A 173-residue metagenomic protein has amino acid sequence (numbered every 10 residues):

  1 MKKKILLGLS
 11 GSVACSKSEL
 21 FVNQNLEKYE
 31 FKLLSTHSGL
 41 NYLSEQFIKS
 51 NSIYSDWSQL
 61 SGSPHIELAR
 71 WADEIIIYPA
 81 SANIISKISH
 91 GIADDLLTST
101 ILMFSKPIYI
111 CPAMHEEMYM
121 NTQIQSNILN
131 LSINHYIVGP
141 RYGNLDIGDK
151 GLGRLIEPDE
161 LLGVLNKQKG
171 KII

Functional and structural regions predicted by a protein language model:
M1-I110, H115-I173: A cross-family phosphate/adenosyl-ligand binding-site feature
